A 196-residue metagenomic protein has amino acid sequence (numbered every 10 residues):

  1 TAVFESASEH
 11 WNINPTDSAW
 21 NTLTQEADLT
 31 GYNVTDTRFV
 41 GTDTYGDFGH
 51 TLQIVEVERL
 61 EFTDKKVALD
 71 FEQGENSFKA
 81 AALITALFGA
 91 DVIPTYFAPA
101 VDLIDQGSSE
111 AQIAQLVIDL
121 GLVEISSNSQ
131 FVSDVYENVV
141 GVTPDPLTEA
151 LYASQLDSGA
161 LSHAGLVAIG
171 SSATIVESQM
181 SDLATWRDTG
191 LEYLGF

Functional and structural regions predicted by a protein language model:
T1-G46, F62-Q73, G121-S129, E177-M180: GD-rich hexapeptide-repeat beta-solenoids
T30, T37-V40, Y45-F48, F88 (+3 more regions): Feature targets compositionally biased, intrinsically disordered low-complexity regions with long contiguous runs
D47-F62: Extracellular interaction modules
E58-F196: Substrate/cofactor-recognition hotspot
